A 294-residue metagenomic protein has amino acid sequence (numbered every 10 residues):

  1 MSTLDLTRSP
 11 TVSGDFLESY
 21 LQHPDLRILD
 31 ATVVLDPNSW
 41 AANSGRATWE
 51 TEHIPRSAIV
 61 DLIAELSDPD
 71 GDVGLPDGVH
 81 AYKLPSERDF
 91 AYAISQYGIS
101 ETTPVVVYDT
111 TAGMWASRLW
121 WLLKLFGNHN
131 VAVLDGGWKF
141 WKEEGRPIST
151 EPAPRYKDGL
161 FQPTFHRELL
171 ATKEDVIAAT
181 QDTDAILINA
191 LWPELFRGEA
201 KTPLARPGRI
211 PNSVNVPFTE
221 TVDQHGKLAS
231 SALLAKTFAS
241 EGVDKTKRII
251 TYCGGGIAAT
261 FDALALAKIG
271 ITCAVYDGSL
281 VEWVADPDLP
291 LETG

Functional and structural regions predicted by a protein language model:
M1-G294: Cytosolic catalytic domains that perform sulfur/thiol-centered chemistry
